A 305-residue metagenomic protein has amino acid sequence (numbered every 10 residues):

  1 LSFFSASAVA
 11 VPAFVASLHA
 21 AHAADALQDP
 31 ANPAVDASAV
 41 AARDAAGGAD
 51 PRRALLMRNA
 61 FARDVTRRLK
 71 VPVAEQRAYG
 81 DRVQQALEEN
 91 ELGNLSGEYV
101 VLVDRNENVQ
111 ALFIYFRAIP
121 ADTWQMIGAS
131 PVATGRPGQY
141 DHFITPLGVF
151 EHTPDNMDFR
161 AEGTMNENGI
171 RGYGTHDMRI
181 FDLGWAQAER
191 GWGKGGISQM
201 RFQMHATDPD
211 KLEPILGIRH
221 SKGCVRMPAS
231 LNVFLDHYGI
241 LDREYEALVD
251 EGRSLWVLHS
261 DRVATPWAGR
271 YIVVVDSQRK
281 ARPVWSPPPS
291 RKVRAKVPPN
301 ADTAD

Functional and structural regions predicted by a protein language model:
L1-F4: N-terminal export leaders
A10, F14-V225, A229-D305: N-terminal pre-domains immediately preceding structured catalytic cores
